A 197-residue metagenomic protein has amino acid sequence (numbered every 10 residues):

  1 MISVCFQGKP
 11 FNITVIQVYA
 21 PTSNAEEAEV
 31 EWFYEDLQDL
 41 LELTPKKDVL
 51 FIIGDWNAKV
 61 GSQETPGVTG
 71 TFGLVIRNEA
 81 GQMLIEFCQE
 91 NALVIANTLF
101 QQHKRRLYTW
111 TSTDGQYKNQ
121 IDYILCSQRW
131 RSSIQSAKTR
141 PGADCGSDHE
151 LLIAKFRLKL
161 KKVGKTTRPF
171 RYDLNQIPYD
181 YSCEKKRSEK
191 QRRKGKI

Functional and structural regions predicted by a protein language model:
M1-I197: A shared catalytic/ligand-binding motif for oxyanion handling
